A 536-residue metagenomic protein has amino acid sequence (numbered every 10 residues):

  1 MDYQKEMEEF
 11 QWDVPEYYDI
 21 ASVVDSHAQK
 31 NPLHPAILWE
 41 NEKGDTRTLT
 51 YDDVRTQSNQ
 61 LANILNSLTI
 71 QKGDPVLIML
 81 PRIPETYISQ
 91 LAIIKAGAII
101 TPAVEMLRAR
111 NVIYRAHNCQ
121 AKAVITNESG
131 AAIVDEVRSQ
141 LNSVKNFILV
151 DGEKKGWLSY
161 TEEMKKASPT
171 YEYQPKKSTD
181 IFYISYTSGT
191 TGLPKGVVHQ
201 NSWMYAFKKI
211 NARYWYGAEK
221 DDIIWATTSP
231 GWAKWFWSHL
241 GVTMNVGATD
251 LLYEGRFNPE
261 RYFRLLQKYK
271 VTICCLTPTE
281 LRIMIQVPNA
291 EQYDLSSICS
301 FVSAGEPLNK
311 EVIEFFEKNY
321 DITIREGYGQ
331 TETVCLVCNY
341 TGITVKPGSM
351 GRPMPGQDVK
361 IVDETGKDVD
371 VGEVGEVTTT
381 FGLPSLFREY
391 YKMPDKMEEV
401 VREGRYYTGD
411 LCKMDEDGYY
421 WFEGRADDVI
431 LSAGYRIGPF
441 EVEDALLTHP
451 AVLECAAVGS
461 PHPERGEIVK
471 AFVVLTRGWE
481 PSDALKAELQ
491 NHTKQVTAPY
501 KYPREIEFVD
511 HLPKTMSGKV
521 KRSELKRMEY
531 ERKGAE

Functional and structural regions predicted by a protein language model:
P32-P35, K155, K165-Y186, L193 (+1 more regions): Conserved pre-ATP/AMP-binding loop-to-beta segment of ANL
L33, I37-L91, R108-I113, S159-K165 (+1 more regions): Conserved AMP-binding/adenylate-forming core of the ANL superfamily
R47-D52, F182-A206: Conserved AMP-binding A3 loop
S67-L68, L91, K95-E162, R477: Structural core segment of the AMP-binding/adenylate-forming
L107, I113-Y114, K122-E128, C274 (+7 more regions): AMP-binding/adenylate-forming catalytic core of the ANL superfamily
Y205-A226, P230-T272, Q286-V287: Conserved AMP-binding/adenylation subdomain of ANL enzymes
N245-A248, V271-L276, I285-K346, D358: Gly/Ser/Thr-rich phosphate-binding loop
P353-G356, K367-E399, I437: Conserved ATP/PPi-binding loop(s) of AMP-dependent carboxylate-activating enzymes
